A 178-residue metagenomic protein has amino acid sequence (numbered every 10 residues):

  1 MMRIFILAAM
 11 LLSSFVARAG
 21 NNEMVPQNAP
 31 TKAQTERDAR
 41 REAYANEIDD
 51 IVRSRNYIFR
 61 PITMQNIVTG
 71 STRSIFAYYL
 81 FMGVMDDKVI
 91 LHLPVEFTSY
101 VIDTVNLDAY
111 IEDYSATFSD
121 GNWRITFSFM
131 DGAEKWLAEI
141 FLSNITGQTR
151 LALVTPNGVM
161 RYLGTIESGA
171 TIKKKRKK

Functional and structural regions predicted by a protein language model:
M1-P26: Bacterial Sec-dependent N-terminal signal peptides
L7-L11, D49, T72, Y79 (+2 more regions): Generic marker of residues within folded, mature protein domains
E23-Y100, K173-R176: N-terminal secretory signal peptides
N66-F76, V101-D108, T126-E134: Short, solvent-exposed secondary-structure boundary motifs
L91, T98-Y114: A low-complexity, Ser/Thr/Gly/Pro-enriched, surface-exposed linker/loop concept that marks segments flanking
A109, D113-K178: Helix-rich interaction surfaces within compact, conserved domain-sized segments that mediate assembly or partner
